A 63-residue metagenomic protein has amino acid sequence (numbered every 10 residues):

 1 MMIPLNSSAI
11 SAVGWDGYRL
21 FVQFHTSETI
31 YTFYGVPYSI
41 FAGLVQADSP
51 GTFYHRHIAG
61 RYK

Functional and structural regions predicted by a protein language model:
M1-K63: Acidic/histidine-enriched, beta-strand-rich ligand/metal-binding domains
